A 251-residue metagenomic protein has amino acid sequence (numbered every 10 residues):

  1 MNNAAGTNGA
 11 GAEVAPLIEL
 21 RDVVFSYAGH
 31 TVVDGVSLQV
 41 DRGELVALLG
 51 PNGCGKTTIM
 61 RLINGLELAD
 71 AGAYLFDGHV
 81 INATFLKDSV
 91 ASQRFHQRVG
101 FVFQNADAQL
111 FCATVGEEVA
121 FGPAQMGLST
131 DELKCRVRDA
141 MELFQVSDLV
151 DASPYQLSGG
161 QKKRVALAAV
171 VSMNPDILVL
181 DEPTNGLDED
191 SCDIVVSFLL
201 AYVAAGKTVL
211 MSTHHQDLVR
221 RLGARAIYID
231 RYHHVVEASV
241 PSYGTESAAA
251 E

Functional and structural regions predicted by a protein language model:
L49-P51: The feature captures the beta-strand-to-loop junction immediately N-terminal to the Walker
N64: Helix-to-loop junction immediately C-terminal to a conserved catalytic motif
G72-T84, F95: Conserved ABC transporter NBD signature motif
D131-L149: Conserved ABC ATPase "signature" region
S153-L157, Q161: Conserved ABC ATPase signature
L178-D181: Catalytic Walker B motif of ABC-type/P-loop ATPase nucleotide-binding domains
T213-H214: H-loop/switch region of ABC-family ATPase nucleotide-binding domains
